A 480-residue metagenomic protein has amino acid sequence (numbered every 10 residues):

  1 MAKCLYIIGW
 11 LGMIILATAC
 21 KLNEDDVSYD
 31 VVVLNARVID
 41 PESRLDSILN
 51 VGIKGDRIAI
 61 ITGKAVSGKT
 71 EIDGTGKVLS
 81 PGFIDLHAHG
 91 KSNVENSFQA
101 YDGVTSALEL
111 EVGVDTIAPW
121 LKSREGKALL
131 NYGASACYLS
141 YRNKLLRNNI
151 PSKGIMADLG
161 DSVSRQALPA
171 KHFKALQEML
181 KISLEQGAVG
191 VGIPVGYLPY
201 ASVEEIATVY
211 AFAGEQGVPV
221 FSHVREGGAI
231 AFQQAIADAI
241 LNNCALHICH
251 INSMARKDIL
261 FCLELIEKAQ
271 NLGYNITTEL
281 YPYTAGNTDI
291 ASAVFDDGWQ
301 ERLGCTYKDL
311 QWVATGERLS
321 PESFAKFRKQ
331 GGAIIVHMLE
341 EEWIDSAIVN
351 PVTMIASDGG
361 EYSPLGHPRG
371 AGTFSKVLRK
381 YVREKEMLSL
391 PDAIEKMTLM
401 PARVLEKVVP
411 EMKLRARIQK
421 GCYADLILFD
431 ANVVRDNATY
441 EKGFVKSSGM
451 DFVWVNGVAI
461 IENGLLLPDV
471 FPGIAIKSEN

Functional and structural regions predicted by a protein language model:
C4-W10, T18-L49, K54, G63-K64 (+3 more regions): Active-site microenvironment of metallo-dependent hydrolases
V32, E71-D73, F83, Y132-A134 (+3 more regions): Conserved beta-strand scaffold positions in the cores of enzyme catalytic domains, especially in NTP/NDP-utilizing
E71, E95-N96, P119-W120, L263 (+2 more regions): Short beta-alpha junctions and helix-cap segments that line functional grooves
D73-K127: Metal-associated gating/positioning segment near the N- to mid-region
K91-F98, H172-I182, A231-F232: Short, acidic/polar
S97-A118, L129-S140, L184-L198, E215-R225 (+3 more regions): Divalent metal-dependent hydrolysis catalytic cores, especially in the metallo-beta-lactamase
V114-S123, P199-V209, A231-F232: Active-site-adjacent beta->alpha loops and helix N-cap segments on the catalytic face of soluble alpha/beta enzymes
R142-A201, I236-A237, A245-L390: Active-site neighborhoods of metal-dependent hydrolases
